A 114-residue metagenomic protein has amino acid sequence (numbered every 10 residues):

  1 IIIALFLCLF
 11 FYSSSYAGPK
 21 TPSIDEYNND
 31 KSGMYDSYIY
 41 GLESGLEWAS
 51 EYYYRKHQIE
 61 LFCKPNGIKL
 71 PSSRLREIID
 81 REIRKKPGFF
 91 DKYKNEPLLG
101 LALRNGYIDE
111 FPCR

Functional and structural regions predicted by a protein language model:
I2-Y12: Bacterial N-terminal signal peptides
G18-R81, G106: Short N-proximal segments of mature Sec-exported proteins
R74-E96: Papain-like cysteine protease catalytic cores
G88-R114: Short, compact, well-ordered microdomains
